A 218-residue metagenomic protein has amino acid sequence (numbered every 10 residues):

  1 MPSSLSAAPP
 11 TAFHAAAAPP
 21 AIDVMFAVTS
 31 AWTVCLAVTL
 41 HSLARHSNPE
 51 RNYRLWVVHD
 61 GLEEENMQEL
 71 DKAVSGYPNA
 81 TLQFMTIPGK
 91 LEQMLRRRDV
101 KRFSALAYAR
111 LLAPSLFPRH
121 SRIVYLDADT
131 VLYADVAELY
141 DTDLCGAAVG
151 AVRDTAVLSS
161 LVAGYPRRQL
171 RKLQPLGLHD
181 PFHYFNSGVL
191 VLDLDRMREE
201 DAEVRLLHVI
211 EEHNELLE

Functional and structural regions predicted by a protein language model:
M1-E218: Glycosyltransferase catalytic domains, chiefly GT-A lineage
